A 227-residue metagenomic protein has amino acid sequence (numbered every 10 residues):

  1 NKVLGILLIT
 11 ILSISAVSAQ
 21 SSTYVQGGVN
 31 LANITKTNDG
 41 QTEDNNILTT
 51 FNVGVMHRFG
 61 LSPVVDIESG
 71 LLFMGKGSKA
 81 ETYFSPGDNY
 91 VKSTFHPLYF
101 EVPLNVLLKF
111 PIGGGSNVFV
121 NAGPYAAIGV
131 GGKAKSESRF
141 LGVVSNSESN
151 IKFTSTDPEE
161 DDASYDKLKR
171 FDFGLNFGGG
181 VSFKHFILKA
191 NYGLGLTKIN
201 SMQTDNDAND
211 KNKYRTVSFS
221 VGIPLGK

Functional and structural regions predicted by a protein language model:
N1-Q26, V221-K227: Bacterial Sec-dependent N-terminal signal peptides
A19-G54, L168, D172, P224-K227: Short glycine/proline- and aromatic-enriched beta-strand/turn motifs that initiate or cap beta-hairpins
Q20-Q26, T50, V64-E68, P97-E101 (+4 more regions): Outer-membrane beta-barrel architecture
G27-V29, V53-F59, L71-F73, F100-L108 (+4 more regions): Residues on the lipid-exposed face of transmembrane beta-strands in outer-membrane beta-barrel proteins
N33-I47, K76-Y99, G129-D172, L196-T216: Extracellular/periplasm-exposed beta-strand and loop segments of Gram-negative cell-envelope proteins, dominated by
T49-E81: N-terminal hydrophobic signal/anchor transmembrane helix of membrane proteins
S62-V64, M74, P111-G115, K184-F186 (+1 more regions): Outer-membrane beta-barrel channels and translocator barrels
G70, V106-E137: Internal hydrophobic scaffold segments of catalytic domains
